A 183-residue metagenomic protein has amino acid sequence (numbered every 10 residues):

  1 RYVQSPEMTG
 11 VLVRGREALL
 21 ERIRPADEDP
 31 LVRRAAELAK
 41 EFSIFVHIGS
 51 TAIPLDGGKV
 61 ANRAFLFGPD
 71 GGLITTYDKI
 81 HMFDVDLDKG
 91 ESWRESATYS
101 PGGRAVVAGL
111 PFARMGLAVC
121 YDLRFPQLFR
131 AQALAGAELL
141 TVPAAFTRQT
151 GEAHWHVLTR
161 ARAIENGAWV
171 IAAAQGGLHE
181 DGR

Functional and structural regions predicted by a protein language model:
R1, A163, H179-R183: Short, intrinsically disordered, charge-balanced linker/junction segments flanking boundaries in proteins
R1-R22, A39, V46-H47, D122 (+4 more regions): Active-site beta-strand/loop signature of hydrolases that rely on acidic residues for catalysis
R14, A153-H154, L158, E180-R183: Histidine/acidic-residue-rich catalytic or RNA/ligand-binding cores of hydrolases and nuclease-related proteins
P25-D27, E37, L55-A135, R148-A161: Active-site catalytic loop in hydrolytic enzyme cores
D27-I44: An acidic, glycine-rich surface segment that forms the CoA-thioester-binding/catalytic face of crotonase-fold enzymes
K40, D56, E180-R183: Glycine-rich, charge-decorated loop segments at or immediately adjacent to ligand/cofactor-binding or catalytic sites
S50-I53: Short beta-strand-to-loop element that shapes/binds the nucleotide-sugar donor at the catalytic cleft/hinge
W169, A174-R183: C-terminal beta-strand edge segments of enzyme domains
